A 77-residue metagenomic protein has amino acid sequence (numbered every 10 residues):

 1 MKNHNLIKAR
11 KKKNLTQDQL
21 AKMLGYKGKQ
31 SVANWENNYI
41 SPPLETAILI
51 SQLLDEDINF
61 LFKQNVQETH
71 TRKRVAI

Functional and structural regions predicted by a protein language model:
M1-K12: A short, Lys/Arg-rich alpha-helix, primarily the initiator
K11, G25, N37, V66: Residue-level detection of the helix-turn-helix DNA-binding "recognition helix"
K11, K22, Q52: Alpha-helical residues within the helix-turn-helix
N14-N34: Short alpha-helical DNA-recognition segment
Q19, E45-F60: DNA major-groove recognition helix of helix-turn-helix/homeodomain DNA-binding modules
W35-E36, T46: DNA major-groove recognition helix of helix-turn-helix
Q52, N59-I77: Short, charged recognition helix plus adjacent turn of helix-turn-helix-like nucleic-acid-binding domains
